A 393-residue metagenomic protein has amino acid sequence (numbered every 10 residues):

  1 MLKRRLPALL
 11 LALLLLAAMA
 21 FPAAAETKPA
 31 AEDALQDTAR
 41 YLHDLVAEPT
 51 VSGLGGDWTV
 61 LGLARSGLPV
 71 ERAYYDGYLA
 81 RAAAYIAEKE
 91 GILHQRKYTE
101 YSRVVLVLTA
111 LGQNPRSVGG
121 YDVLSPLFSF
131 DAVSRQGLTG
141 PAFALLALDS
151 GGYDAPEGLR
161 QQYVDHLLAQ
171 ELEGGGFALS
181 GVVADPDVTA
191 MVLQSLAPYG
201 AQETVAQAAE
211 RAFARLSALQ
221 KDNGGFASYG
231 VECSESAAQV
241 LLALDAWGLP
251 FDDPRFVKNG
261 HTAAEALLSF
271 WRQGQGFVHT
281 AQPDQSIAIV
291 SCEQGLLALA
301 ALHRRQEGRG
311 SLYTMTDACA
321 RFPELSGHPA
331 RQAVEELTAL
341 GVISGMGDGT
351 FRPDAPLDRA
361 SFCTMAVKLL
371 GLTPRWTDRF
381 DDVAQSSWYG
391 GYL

Functional and structural regions predicted by a protein language model:
M1-L10: Bacterial N-terminal signal peptides that target proteins for export
L10-A18: Bacterial N-terminal signal peptides
F21-A25: Sec/Tat signal peptide C-region and signal peptidase I cleavage site
E26-D37, A266, T280-A320: Terminal, non-catalytic domain-edge segments
E26-L93, R103-V107, L111-P126, A147 (+5 more regions): Low-complexity, Ser/Thr/Pro/Gly-enriched N-terminal "stalk/linker" regions
A47-E71, I92-R116, V133-R160, L172-E210 (+4 more regions): An alpha-helical repeat/solenoid feature that recognizes helix-turn-helix modules
S129-D131, E173, F177, E203-A206 (+4 more regions): Feature responds to low-complexity, polar/acidic, surface-exposed segments characteristic of secreted/exported proteins
A169, A197-P198, A218, D245-A246 (+4 more regions): Glycine-rich, acidic and aromatic/proline-enriched surface loops and short helix-turn segments that act as binding
